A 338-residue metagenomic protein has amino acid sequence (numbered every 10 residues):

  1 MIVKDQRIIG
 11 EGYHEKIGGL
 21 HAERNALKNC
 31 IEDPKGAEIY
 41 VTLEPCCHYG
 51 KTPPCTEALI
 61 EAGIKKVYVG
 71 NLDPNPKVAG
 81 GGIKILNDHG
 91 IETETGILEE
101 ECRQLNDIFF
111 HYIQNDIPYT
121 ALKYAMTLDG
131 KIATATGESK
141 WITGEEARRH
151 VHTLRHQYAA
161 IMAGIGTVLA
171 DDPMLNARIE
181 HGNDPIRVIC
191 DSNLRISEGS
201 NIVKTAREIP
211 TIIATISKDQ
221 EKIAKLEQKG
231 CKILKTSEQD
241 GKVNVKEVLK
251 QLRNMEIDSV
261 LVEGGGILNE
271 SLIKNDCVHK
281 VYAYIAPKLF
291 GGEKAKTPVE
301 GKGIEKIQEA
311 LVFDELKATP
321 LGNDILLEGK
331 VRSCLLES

Functional and structural regions predicted by a protein language model:
M1-Q6, Y124-A125, L327: Short beta-strand scaffold segments in enzyme catalytic cores
I2-E101, I186, I212, I273: Zn2+-dependent cytidine deaminase-like catalytic core
C46, L86, G130, G164 (+5 more regions): Residue-level signal for inorganic ion chemistry
K66-V67, A160, S259, K280: Residues at the N-termini of beta-strands
P74-K77, E100, L169, R195-S197 (+3 more regions): Short gly/pro/ser/thr-enriched loop/turn and capping motifs at secondary-structure boundaries
H111-Y112, A121-L128, I132-D258, I267-E270: Active-site ligand-binding patch in enzyme domains
K218, G301-S338: Conserved histidine-centered catalytic loops in small-molecule metabolism enzymes
I273-F313: Flexible, gly/pro- and Lys/Arg-enriched active-site loops
